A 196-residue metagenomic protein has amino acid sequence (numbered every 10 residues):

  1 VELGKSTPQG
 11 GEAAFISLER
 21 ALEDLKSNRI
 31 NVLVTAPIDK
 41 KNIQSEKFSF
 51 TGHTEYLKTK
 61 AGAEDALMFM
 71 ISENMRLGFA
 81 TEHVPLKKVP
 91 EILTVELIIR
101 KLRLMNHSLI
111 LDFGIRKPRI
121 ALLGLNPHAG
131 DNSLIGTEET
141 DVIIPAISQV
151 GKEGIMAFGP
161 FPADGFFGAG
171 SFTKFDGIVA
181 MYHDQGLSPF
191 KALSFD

Functional and structural regions predicted by a protein language model:
V1-G4, K40, A63, T81 (+1 more regions): A near-ubiquitous, low-amplitude feature marking generic local secondary-structure context
V1-H53, E96-M181, Q185-S194: Contiguous, glycine/small-aliphatic-enriched amphipathic segments in soluble metabolic enzymes
S45-S72, G151: Short, acidic/small-residue loops that bind anionic groups at enzyme active sites
G62, E82-P85, E91, H107 (+1 more regions): A broad detector of the eukaryotic-type serine/threonine protein kinase catalytic domain
A66-L67, M75, F175-G177: Change "...and in nucleic-acid phosphodiester-cleaving endonucleases..." to "...and in nucleic-acid processing enzymes
M70-R100: Ligand-binding beta-strand-loop-alpha-helix segment within the catalytic cores of soluble metabolic enzymes
